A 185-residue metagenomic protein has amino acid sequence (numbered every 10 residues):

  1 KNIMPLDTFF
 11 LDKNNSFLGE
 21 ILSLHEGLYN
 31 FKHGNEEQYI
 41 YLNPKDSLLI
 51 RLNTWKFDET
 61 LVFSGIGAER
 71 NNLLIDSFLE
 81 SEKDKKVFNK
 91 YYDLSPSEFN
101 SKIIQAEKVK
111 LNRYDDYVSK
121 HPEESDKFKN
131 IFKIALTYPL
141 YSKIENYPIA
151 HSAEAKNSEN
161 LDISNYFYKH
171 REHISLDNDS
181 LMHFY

Functional and structural regions predicted by a protein language model:
K1-K127: A non-transmembrane, solvent-exposed segment enriched in polar/low-complexity residues
S125-A135: Structural signature of alpha-solenoid helical repeat junctions
K133-Y185: Extended amphipathic alpha-helical segments with heptad-repeat/coiled-coil character used for oligomerization, fusion
